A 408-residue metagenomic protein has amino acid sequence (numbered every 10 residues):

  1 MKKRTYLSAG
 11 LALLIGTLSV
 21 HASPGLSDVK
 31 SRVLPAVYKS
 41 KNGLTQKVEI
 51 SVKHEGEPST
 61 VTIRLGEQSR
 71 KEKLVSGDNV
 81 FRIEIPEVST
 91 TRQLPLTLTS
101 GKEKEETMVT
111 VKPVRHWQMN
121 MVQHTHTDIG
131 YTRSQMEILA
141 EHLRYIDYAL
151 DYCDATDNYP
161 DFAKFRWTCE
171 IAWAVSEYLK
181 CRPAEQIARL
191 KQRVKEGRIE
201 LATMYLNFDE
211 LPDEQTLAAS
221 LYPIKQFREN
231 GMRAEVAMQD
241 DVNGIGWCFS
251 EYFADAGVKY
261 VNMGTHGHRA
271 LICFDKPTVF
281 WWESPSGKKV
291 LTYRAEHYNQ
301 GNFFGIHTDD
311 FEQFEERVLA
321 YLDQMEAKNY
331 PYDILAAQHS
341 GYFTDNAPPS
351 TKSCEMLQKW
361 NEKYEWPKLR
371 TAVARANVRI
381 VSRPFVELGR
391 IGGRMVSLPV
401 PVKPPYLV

Functional and structural regions predicted by a protein language model:
M1-G10: Bacterial N-terminal signal peptides that target proteins for export
A9-T17: Bacterial N-terminal signal peptides
L18-A22: Hydrophobic membrane-targeting alpha-helices
P24-V408: Catalytic-domain carbohydrate-binding cleft regions of carbohydrate-active enzymes
